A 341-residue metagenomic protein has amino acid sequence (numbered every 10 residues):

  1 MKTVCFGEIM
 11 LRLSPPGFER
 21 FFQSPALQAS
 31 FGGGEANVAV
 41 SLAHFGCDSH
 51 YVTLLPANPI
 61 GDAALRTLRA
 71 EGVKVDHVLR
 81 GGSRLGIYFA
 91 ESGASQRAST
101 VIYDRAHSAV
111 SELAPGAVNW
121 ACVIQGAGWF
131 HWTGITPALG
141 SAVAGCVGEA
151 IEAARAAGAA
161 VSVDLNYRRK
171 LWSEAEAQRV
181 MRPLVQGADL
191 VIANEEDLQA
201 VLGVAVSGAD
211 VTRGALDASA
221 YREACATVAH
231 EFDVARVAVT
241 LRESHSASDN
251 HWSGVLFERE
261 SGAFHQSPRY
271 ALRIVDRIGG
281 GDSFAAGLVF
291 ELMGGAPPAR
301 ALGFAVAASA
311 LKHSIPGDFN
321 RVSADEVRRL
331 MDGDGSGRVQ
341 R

Functional and structural regions predicted by a protein language model:
M1-R20: Positively charged, low-complexity intrinsically disordered leader regions
F18-V40: Short catalytic helix/loop segments, enriched in acidic residues and glycine and frequently bearing histidine
S30, V38-D48, E291-G294: Alpha-helix C-terminal capping segments
G34-H44, V147-A153: Histidine-anchored nucleotide/phosphate-binding helix
D48-P137, V161, V327-R341: Conserved N-terminal subdomain of the carbohydrate kinase-like
A153-A160, F232-A235: A short helix->loop->beta-strand "cap" motif at the edges of active sites that frequently abuts
L171-E260: Conserved phosphate/ATP/ADP-binding segment of small-molecule kinases
F264-D334: Conserved post-catalytic alpha-helical subdomain immediately downstream of the catalytic base and nucleotide-binding
